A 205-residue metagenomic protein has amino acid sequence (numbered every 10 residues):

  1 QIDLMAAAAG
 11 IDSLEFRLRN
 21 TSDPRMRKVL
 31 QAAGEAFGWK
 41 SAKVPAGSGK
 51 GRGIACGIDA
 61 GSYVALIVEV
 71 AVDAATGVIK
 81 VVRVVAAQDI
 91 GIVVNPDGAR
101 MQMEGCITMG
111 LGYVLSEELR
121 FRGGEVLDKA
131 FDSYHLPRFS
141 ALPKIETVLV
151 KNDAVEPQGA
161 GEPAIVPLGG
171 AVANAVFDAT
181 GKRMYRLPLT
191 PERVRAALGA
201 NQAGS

Functional and structural regions predicted by a protein language model:
Q1-S205: Cofactor-binding beta-sheet edge motifs in enzyme active sites
